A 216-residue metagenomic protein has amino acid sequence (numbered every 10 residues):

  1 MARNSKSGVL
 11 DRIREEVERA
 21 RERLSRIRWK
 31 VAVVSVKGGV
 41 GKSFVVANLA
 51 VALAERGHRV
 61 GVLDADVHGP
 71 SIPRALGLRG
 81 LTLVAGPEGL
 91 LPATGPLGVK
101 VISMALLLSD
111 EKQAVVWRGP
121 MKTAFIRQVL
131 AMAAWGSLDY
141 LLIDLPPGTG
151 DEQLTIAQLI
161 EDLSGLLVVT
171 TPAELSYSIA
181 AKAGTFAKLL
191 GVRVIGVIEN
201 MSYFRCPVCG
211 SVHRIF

Functional and structural regions predicted by a protein language model:
M1-K37, L81: Extreme N-terminal, non-catalytic leader segments that precede Walker-type/kinase nucleotide-binding cores
I13, D139-Y140, P146-F216: Conserved catalytic-core segment of NTP-binding enzymes
I27, G38, D64, I72 (+5 more regions): Residue-level signature of catalytic and energy-coupling elements of molecular machines, predominantly ATP/GTP-dependent
W29-V67, G184-F186: Walker A/P-loop phosphate-binding motif and the immediately C-terminal alpha-helix
K30, R56, A75-R79, A105 (+6 more regions): Conserved, well-folded catalytic cores of nucleic-acid-processing and energy-transducing macromolecular machines
K42-N48, G69-P73, G148-Q153, L175-I179: Short glycine/serine/threonine-rich phosphate/pyrophosphate-binding segments that cradle anionic phosphate groups
R59-G61, A65-E111, T123: Phosphate-binding loop that captures ATP/GTP phosphates
A85-G86, M104-T155, I160: Switch II (G3) loop of P-loop NTPases
